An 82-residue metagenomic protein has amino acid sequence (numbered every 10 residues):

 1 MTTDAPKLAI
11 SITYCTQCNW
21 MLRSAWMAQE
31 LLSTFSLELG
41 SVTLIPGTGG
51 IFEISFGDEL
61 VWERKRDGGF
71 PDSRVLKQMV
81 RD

Functional and structural regions predicted by a protein language model:
M1-D82: Domain-level signature for proteins that mediate thiol-based redox and metal-cofactor handling
